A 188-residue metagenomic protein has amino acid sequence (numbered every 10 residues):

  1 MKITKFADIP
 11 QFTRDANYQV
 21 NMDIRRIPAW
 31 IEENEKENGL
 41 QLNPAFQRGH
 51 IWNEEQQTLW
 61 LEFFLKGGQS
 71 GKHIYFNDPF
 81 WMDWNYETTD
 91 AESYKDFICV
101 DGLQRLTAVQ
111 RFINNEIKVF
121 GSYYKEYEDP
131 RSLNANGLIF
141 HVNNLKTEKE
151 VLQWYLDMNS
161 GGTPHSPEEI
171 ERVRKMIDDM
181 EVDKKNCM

Functional and structural regions predicted by a protein language model:
T4-R25, F46-G49, N53-E54, E62-M188: Basic- and aromatic-enriched surface patches that contact anionic nucleotides/nucleic acids
D23-I24, P28-W30, N34: Long, contiguous, compositionally biased segments that the model treats as domain-scale units
E35-A45: A short, surface-exposed helix-loop junction/capping segment
L59: Short, surface-exposed loop/strand segments
